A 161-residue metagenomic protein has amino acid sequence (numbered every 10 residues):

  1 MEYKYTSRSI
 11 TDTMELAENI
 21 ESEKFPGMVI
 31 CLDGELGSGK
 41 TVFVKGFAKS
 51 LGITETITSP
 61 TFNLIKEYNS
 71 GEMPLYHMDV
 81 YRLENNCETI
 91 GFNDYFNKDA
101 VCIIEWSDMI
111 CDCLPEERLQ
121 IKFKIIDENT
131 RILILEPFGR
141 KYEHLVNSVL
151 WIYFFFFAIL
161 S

Functional and structural regions predicted by a protein language model:
M1-N19: N-terminal pre-Walker A segment at the start of P-loop NTPase domains
Y3, K49, D94-L160: Short phosphate-coordinating micro-motif centered on Lys-Gly-acidic
I30-L32: Hydrophobic anchor at the beta1->P-loop junction of P-loop NTPases
G37: Walker A (P-loop) phosphate-binding loop of P-loop NTPases
K40: Conserved lysine of the Walker
I53-Y68: Short beta-strand-centered segment that lines the nucleotide-binding/catalytic pocket of NTP-utilizing
Y68-D108: Conserved nucleotide-sensing/catalytic segment adjacent to the nucleotide-binding pocket in NTP-handling enzymes
